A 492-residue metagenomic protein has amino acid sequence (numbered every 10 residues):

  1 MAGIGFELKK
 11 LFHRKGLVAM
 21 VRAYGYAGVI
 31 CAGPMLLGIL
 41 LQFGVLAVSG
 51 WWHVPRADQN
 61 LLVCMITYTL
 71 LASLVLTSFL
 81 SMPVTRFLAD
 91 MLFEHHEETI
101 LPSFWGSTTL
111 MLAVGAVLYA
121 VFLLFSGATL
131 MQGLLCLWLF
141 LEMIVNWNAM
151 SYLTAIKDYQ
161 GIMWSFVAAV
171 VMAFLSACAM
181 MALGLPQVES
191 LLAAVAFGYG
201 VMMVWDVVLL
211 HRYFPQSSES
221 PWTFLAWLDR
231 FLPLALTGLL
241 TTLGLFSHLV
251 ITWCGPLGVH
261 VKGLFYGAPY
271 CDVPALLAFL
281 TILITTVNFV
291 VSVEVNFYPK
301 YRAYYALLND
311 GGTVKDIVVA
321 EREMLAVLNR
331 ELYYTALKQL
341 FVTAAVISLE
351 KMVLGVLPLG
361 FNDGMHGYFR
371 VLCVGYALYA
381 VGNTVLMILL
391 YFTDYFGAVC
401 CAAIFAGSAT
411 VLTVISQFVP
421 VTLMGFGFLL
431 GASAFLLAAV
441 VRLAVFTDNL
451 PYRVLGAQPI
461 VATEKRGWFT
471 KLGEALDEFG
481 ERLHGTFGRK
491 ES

Functional and structural regions predicted by a protein language model:
M1-L41, N60, C64, L225-L234 (+1 more regions): N-terminal membrane topogenesis motif
M20-L36, M163, S220-S247, L332-F341: Hydrophobic faces of transmembrane alpha-helices in multi-pass small-molecule transporters and flippases across diverse
V63-A89, T242, F246, A275-K300: Small-residue-rich midsections of specific transmembrane alpha-helices
T67-A72, T108-L112, V121-L153, V342-L349 (+1 more regions): Alpha-helical transmembrane segments of multi-pass membrane proteins
L92-F104, D272-V356: Specific pore-lining/lateral-gate transmembrane helices of multi-pass inner-membrane transport and insertion machines
L153-A179, L389-V411: Alpha-helical transmembrane segments of multi-pass membrane transporters/permeases
S165-H211, T422-V445: Hydrophobic alpha-helical transmembrane segments
A194-G198, M202-E294: Transmembrane helical elements of multi-pass membrane transporters/channels
